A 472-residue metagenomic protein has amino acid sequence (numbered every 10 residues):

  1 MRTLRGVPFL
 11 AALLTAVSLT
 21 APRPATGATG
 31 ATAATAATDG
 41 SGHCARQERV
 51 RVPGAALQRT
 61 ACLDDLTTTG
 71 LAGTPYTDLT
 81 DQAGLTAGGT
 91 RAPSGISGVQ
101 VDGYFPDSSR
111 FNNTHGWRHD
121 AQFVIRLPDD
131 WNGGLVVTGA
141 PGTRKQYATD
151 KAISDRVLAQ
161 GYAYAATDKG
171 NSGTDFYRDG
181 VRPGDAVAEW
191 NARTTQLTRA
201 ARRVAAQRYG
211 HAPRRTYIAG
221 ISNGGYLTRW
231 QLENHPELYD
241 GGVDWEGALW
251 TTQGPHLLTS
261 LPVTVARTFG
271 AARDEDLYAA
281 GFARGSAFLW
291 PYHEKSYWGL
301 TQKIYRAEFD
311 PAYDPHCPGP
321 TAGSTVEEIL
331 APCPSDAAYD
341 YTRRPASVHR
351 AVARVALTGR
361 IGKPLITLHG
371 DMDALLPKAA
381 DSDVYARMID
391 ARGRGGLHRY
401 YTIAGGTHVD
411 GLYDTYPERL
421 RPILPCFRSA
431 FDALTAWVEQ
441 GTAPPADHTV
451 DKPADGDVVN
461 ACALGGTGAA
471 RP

Functional and structural regions predicted by a protein language model:
M1-A37: Secretory targeting and sorting signals
D39-N113, R118-A121, G247-R360, T449 (+2 more regions): Accessory cap/linker subdomain of secreted extracellular hydrolases
R110-T114, V124, L135, L158-D168 (+1 more regions): A fold-wide structural signal in alpha/beta-hydrolase
L127-N132, G184-A192, Q196, A200-S222: Gly/Ser-rich "nucleophile elbow"/oxyanion-hole loop immediately N-terminal to the catalytic nucleophile in hydrolases
T138-R199, Q207, L412-E418: Cap/lid segment of the alpha/beta-hydrolase catalytic domain
K145, R215-T264: Primarily recognizes the serine-hydrolase "nucleophile elbow" in alpha/beta-hydrolase and SGNH/GDSL folds
Y147-I153, D175-G184, R229-L232, T252-S260 (+3 more regions): Short, solvent-exposed loop/turn and secondary-structure capping segments
Y313-R471: C-terminal subdomain of alpha/beta-hydrolase-fold enzymes, centered on the catalytic histidine and its supporting
